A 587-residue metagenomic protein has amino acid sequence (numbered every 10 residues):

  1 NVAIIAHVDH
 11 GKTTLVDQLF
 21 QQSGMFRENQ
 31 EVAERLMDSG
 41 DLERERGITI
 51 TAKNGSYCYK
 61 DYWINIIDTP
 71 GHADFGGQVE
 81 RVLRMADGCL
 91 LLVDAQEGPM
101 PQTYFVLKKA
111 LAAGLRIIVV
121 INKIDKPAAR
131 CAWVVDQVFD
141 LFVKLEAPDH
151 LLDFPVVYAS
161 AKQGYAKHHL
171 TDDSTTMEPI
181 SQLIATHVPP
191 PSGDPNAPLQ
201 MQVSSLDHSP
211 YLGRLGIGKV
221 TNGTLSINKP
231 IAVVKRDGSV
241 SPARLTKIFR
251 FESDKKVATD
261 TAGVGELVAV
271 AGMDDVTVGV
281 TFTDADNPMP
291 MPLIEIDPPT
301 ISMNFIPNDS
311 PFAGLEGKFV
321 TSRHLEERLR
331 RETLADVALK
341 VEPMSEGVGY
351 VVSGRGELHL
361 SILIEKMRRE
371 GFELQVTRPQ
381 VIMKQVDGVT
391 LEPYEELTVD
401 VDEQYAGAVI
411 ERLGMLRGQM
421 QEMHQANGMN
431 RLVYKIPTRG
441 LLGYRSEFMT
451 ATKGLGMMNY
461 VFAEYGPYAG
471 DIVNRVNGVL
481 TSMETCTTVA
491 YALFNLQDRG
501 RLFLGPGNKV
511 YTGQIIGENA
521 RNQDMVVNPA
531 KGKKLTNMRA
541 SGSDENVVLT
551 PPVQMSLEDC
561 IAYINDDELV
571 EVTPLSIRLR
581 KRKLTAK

Functional and structural regions predicted by a protein language model:
N1-G11, A73, A86, P99-K108 (+13 more regions): Conserved structured catalytic cores and adjacent interaction surfaces of nucleotide-binding/hydrolyzing enzymes
N1-V93, E97, Q137, L206-S209: P-loop NTPase switch module centered on the Walker A-proximal segment
D9, L15, G47, I66-D68 (+18 more regions): Residue-level signature of catalytic and energy-coupling elements of molecular machines, predominantly ATP/GTP-dependent
E31-R35, L145-V157, P191-Q202, G238-F251 (+7 more regions): Interdomain boundary/hinge elements
R116, K126-P189: Canonical P-loop GTPase G-domain recognition
Q200-M303, P311-L315, I410, N477 (+3 more regions): Conserved nucleotide-binding/hydrolysis modules and their immediate coupling elements across P-loop/ASCE NTPase motors
I306-V320, L397-Y405: Short, surface-exposed ligand-recognition loops at beta-strand->loop->(often short) alpha-helix junctions that present
S310-L334, T550: A short, contiguous, amphipathic alpha-helix enriched in charged residues
